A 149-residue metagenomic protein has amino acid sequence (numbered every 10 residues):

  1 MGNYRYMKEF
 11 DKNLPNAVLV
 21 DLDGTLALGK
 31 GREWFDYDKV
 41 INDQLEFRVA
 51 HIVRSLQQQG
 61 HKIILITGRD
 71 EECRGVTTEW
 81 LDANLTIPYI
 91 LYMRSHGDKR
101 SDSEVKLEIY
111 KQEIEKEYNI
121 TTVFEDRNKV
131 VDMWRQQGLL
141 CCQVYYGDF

Functional and structural regions predicted by a protein language model:
M1-V20: Non-catalytic pre-domain segments flanking phosphatase-related domains
K12-N13, Q59, E113-I120: Glycine-rich phosphate-binding loop signature in dinucleotide/nucleotide-binding domains
W34-I64, E71-V76, E104: Short, acidic loop-to-helix structural element flanking the phosphoryl-transfer center in phosphate-processing enzymes
K62-I64, I90-Y92, T122: A structural signal for isolated positions on well-ordered beta-strands in alpha/beta enzyme cores
E71-N119: Substrate-recognition "cap/lid" segment bordering the active-site pocket of phosphatases
Y110, Y118-F149: Acidic, Mg2+-coordinating phosphoryl-transfer loop and its flanking beta/alpha structural elements, shared across
